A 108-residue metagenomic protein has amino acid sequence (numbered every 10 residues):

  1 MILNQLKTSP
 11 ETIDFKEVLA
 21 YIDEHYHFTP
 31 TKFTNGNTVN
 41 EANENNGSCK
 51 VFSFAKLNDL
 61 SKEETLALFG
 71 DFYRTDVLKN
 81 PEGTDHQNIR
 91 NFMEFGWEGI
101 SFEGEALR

Functional and structural regions predicted by a protein language model:
M1, P10-I13, L60, T84: Short coil/turn linker and secondary-structure boundary residues
L3-N37: N-terminal first-folded block
Y21, H25, L68-F72, F92: Short acidic/histidine-centered micro-motifs embedded in hydrophobic/aromatic stretches that mark compact functional
F28-K32, L78, F102, A106: Intrinsically disordered or highly flexible coil/loop and linker segments, enriched in small and charged/polar residues
N37, A42-Q87: Amphipathic protein-protein interaction modules
T84-R108: Long, compositionally biased
